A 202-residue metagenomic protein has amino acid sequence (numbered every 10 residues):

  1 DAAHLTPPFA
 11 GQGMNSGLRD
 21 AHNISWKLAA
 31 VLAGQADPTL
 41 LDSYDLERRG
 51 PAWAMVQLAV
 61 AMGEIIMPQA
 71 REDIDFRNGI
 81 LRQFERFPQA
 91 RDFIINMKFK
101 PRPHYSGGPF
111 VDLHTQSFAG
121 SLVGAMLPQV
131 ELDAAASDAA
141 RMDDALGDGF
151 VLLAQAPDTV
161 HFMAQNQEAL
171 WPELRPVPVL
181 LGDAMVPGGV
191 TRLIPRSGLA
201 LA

Functional and structural regions predicted by a protein language model:
A2-S43, R49: Active-site-proximal cofactor/substrate-binding loop regions of enzyme domains
A30-A202: Helical substrate-recognition/capping region of FAD-dependent monooxygenase/halogenase enzymes
